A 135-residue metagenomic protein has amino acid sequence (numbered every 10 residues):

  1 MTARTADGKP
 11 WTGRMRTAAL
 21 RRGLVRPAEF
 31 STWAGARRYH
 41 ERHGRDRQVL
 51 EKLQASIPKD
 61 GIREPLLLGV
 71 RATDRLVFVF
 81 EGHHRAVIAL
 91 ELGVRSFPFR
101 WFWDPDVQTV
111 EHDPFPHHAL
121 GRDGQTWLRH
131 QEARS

Functional and structural regions predicted by a protein language model:
M1-F80, H84-W103, V107-A119, Q131-R134: Short, charged/polar connector segments at secondary-structure boundaries
G124-W127: F-box-proximal linker/hinge
